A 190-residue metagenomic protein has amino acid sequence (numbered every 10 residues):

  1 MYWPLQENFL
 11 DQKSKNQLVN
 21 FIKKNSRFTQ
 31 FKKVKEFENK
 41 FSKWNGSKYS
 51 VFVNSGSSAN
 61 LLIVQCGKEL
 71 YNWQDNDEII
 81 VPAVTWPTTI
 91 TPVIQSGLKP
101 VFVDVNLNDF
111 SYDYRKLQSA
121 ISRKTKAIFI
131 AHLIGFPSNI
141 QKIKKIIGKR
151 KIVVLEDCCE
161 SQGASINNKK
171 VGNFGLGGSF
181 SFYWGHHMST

Functional and structural regions predicted by a protein language model:
M1-Q74, Q95, G148: Conserved PLP-binding active-site segment in aminotransferase class I/II-type PLP enzymes
E7, N25-T29, F102-D104, D109 (+1 more regions): Pocket-edge positions in alpha/beta enzyme catalytic cores
L18-V19, F41, A59, I79 (+6 more regions): Generic structural signal for small/hydrophobic residues in well-ordered secondary structure, especially within
Q30-V34, G56-N60, T85-W86, F110 (+1 more regions): Conserved donor sugar-nucleotide recognition element shared by glycan-biosynthetic enzymes
F52, F102-D104, F180-S181: Structural signal for conserved beta-strand scaffold positions within catalytic alpha/beta enzyme cores
V64-I121, A127: Conserved PLP-anchoring active-site segment centered on the Schiff-base-forming lysine
N108-T190: Active-site phosphate-binding strand-loop segment of PLP-dependent enzymes
